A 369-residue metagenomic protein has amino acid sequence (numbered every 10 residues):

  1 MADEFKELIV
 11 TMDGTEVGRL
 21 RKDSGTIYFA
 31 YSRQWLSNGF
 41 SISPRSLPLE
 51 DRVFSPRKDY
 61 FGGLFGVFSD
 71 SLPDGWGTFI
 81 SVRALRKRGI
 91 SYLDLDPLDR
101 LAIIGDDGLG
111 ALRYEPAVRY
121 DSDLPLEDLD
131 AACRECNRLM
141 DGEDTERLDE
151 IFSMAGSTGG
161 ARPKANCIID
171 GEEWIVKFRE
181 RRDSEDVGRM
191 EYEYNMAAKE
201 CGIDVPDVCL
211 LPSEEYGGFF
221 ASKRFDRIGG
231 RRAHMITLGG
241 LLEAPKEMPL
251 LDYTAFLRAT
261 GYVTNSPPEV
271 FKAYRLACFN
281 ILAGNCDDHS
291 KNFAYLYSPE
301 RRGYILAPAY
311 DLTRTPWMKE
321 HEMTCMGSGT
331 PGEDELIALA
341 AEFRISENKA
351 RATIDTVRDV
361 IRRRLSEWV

Functional and structural regions predicted by a protein language model:
M1-S290, A294-V369: Phosphate/dinucleotide-binding and metal-coordinating scaffold of catalytic cores in nucleotide-dependent enzymes
